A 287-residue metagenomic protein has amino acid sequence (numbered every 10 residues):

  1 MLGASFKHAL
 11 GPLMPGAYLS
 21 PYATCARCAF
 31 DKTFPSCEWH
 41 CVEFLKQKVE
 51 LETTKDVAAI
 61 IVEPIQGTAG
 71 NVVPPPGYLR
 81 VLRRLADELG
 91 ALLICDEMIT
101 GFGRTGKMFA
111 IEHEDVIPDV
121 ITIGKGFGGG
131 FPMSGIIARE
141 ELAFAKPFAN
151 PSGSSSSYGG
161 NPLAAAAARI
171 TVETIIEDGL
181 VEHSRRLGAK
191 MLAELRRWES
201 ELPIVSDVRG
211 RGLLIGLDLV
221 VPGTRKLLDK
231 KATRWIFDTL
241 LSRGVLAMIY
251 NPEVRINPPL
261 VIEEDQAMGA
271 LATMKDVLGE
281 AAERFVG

Functional and structural regions predicted by a protein language model:
M1-G287: Conserved N-terminal phosphate-binding loop of PLP-dependent enzymes in the Aspartate aminotransferase
